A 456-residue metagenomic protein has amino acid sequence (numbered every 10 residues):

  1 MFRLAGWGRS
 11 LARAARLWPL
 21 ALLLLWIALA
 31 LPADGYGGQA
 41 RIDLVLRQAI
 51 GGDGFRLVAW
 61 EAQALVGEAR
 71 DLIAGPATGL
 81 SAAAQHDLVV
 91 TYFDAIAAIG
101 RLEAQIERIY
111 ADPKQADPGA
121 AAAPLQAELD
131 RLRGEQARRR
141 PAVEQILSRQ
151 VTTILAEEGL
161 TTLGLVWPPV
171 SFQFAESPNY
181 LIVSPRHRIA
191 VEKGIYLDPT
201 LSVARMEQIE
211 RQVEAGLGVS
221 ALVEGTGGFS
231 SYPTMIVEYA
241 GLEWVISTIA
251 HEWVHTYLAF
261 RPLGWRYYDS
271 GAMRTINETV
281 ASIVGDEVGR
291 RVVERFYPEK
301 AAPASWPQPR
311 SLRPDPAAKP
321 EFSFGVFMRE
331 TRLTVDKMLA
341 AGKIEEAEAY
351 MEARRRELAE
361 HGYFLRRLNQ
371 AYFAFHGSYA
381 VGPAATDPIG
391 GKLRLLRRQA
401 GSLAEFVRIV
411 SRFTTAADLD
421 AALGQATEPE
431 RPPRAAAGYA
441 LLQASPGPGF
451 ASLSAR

Functional and structural regions predicted by a protein language model:
M1-E157, A400-R456: N-terminal low-structure segments adjacent to metalloprotease catalytic domains across cellular compartments
R3-R13, A142, I146, M206-Q212 (+3 more regions): Charged, low-complexity, helix-prone segments enriched in Lys/Glu/Asp/Gln
R13, L17, P314-L442, P446-L453: Pan-zinc metallopeptidase signature
L80-Q85, S230, T331-R332: Acidic/histidine-rich, surface-exposed loop or edge segments in extracytoplasmic proteins
S81, S202, G241, A374 (+1 more regions): Alpha-helix initiation/capping motif
L88, Y92-A95, I99, E238-S247 (+4 more regions): Solvent-exposed, acidic/flexible segments
F93, A97-G100, A104, S282 (+5 more regions): Solvent-exposed, polar/charged alpha-helical surfaces in well-ordered, non-transmembrane soluble domains, broadly
A98-P309: Acidic/His-rich structured neighborhood in mature extracellular/periplasmic domains
